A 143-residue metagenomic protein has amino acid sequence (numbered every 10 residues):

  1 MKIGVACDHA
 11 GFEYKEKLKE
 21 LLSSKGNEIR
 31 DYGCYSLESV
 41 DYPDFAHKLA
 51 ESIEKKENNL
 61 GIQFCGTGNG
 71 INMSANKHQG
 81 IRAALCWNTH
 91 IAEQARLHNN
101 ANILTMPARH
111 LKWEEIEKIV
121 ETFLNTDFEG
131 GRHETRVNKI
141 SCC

Functional and structural regions predicted by a protein language model:
K2-I3, N58-G61, G80-R82: Short active-site oxyanion
G4-A6, A10-E13, T89-C143: C-terminal binding/interaction regions
E13-S24: Short, solvent-exposed amphipathic alpha-helices that sit in or adjacent to ligand/effector-binding or catalytic
E28-S39: A short beta-strand-loop structural module common to alpha/beta enzyme folds
P43-H47, W87-N88: Charged helix-capping and loop-helix junction motifs
F45-T67: Short, structured active-site "lid" loops
Q63-R109: Mid-chain, well-packed structural core segment of small domains
